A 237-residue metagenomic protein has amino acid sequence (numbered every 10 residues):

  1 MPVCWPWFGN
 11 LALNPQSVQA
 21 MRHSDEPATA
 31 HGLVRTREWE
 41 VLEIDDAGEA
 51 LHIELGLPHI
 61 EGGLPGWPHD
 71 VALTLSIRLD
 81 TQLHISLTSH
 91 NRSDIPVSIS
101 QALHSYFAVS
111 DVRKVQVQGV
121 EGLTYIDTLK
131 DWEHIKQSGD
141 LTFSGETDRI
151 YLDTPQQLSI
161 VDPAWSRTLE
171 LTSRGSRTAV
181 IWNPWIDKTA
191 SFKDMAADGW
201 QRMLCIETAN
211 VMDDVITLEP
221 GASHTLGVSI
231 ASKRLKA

Functional and structural regions predicted by a protein language model:
M1-E26: Acidic-aromatic substrate-binding/catalytic surfaces of carbohydrate-active enzymes
P2, P6, S86, H104-Y106 (+2 more regions): Active-site scaffold segments
M21-L79: Extended, loop-rich substrate-binding clefts of extracytoplasmic carbohydrate-active enzymes
D46-G48, D94, L235: Short, conserved beta-turn/loop elements at beta-strand boundaries and strand-helix junctions
P58-G63, R149-A237: Beta-strand-rich recognition/accessory modules
L73, L83-I85, H224: Hydrophobic core residues within well-ordered beta-strands of beta-rich domains
L87-S93, S173, S232: Asparagine-centered strand-capping/turn motif at beta-strand->loop junctions
P96-S98, A102, Y106-A179: Active-site/ligand-binding surface loops and adjacent short beta/alpha elements that line catalytic pockets across
